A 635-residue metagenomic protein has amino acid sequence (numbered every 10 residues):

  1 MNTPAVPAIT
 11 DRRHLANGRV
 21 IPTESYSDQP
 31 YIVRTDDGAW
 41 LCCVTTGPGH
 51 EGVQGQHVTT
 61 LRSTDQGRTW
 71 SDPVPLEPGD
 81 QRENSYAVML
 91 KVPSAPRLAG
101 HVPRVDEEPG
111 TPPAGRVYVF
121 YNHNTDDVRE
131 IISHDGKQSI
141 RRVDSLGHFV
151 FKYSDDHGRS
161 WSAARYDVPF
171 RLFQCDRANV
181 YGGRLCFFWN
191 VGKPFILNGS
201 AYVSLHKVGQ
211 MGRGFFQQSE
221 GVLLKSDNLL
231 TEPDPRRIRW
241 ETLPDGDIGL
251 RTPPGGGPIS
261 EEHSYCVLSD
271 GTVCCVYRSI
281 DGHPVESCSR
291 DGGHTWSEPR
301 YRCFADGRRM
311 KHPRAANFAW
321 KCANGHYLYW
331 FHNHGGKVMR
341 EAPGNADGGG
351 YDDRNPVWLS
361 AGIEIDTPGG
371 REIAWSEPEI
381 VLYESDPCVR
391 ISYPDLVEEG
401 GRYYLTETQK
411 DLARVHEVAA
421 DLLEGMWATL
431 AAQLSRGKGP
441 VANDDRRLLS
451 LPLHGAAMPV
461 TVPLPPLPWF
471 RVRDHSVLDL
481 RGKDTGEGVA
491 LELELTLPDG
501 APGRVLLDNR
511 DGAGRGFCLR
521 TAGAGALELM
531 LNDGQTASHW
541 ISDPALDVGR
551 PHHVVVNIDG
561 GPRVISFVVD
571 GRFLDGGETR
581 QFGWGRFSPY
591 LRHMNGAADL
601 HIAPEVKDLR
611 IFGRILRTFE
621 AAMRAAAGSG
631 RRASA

Functional and structural regions predicted by a protein language model:
M1-D28, V33-R82, K91-F187, F195-E262 (+3 more regions): Beta-rich carbohydrate-recognition and catalytic domains
N84-V88, P313-N317, S392: Repeated scaffold domains used in trafficking and secretory/extracellular systems, primarily beta-propellers
R436-E487: Low-complexity, glycine/proline/serine-rich flexible segments
L467-M530, V564, V606, I611-R624: Extracellular glycan-recognition modules
L493, R550-I558, I565-F567: Short tryptophan-centered beta-strand motifs in secreted/extracellular beta-sheet-rich domains of glycan-recognition
L529-H553: Short, aromatic/His-centered strand-loop micro-motif at the edge of beta-sheets
D575-V606: Flexible glycan-contacting loops in extracellular carbohydrate-active proteins
